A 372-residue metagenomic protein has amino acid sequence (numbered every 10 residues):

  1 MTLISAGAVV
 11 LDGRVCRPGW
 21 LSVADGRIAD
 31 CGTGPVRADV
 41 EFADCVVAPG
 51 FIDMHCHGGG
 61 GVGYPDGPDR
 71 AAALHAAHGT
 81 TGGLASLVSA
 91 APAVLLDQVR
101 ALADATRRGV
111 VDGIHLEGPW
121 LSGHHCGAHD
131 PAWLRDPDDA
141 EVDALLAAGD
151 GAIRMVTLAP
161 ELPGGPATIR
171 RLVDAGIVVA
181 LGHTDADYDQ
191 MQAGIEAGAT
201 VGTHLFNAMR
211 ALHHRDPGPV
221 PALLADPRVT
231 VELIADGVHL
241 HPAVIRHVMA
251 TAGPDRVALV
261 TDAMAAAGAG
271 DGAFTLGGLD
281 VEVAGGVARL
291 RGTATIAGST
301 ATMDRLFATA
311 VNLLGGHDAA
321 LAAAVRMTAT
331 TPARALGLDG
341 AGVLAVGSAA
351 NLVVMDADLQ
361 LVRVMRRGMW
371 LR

Functional and structural regions predicted by a protein language model:
M1-A48: Histidine-rich, glycine-flanked metal-binding segment
C45-Q98: Metal-associated gating/positioning segment near the N- to mid-region
H55, L116, L172, G202 (+3 more regions): Conserved, mostly hydrophobic/aromatic
A73-L84, S122-D150, Q192-L205, M209 (+3 more regions): Active-site gating loops and adjacent loop-to-helix segments of metal-dependent hydrolytic enzymes
R100-H115, S122-V178: Active-site gating/metal-coordination segments in enzymes
H115-E117, V260: Generic enzyme active-site microenvironment
D143, A147-A269: Active-site core of metal-dependent hydrolases
P221-V231, G237, M249-T261, A267-S348 (+1 more regions): His/Asp/Glu-enriched, well-ordered alpha-helical/loop segment that forms or immediately abuts the divalent-metal
